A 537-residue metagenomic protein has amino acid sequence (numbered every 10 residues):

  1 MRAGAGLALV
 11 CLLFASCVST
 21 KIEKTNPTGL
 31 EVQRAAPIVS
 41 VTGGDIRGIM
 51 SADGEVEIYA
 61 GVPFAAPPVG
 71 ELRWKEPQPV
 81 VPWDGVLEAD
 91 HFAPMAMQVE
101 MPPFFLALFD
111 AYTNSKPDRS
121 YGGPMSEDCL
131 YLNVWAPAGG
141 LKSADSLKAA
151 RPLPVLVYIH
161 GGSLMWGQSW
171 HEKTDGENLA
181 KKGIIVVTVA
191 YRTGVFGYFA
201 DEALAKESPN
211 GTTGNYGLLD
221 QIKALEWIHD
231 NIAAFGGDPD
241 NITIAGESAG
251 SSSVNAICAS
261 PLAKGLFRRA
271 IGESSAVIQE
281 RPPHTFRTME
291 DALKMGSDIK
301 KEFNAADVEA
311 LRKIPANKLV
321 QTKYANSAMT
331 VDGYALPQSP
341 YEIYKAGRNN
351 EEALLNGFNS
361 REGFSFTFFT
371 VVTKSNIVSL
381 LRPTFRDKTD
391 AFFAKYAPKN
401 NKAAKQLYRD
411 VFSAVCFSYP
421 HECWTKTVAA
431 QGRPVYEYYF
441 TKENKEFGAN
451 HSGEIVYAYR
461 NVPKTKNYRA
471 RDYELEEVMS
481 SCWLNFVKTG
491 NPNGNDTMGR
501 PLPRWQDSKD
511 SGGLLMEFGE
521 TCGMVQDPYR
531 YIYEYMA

Functional and structural regions predicted by a protein language model:
F14-S16: C-terminal motif of bacterial Sec signal peptides marking the signal peptidase cleavage site
V18-N215, P239, R469-M479, G490-T497 (+2 more regions): Non-catalytic accessory segments of hydrolases
V99, Y419-A537: Mobile gating loops/cap/lid regions near enzyme active sites that modulate substrate access
G161, Y216-D220, S248-S251: Active-site loop->helix "elbow" adjoining a glycine-rich segment at hydrolase catalytic centers
A190, A245, S260, I271-S274 (+1 more regions): Alpha/beta-hydrolase-fold catalytic nucleophile elbow
K223-E226, D230, K264, E273-L381 (+1 more regions): Substrate-access "cap/lid" subdomains that shape and gate the entrance to catalytic or ligand-binding pockets
F235-E247: Alpha/beta-hydrolase fold nucleophile elbow
S251-A263: Short glycine-enriched nucleophile-adjacent loop and the immediately C-terminal alpha-helix near the catalytic center
